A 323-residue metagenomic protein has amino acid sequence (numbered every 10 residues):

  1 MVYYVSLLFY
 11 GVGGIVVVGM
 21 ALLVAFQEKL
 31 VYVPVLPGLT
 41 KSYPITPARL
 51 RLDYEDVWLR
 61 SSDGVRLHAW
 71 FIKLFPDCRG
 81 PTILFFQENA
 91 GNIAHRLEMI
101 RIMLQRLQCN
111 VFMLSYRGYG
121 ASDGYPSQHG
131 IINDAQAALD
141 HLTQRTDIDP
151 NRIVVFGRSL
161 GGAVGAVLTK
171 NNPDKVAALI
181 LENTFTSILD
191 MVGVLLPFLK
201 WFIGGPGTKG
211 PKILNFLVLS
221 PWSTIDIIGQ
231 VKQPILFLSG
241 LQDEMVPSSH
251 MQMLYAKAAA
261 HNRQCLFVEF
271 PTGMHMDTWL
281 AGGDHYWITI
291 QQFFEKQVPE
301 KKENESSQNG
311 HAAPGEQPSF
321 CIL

Functional and structural regions predicted by a protein language model:
Y10-W58: An N-terminal hydrophobic leader/cap segment in hydrolases
R60-H141, A163: Membrane-embedded segments
S115, E182-N183, F270: Alpha/beta-hydrolase-fold catalytic nucleophile elbow
H141-D147, N151-L195: Primarily recognizes the serine-hydrolase "nucleophile elbow" in alpha/beta-hydrolase and SGNH/GDSL folds
P211-I227, K232-Q233: Active-site nucleophile elbow and catalytic-triad environment of alpha/beta-hydrolase enzymes
Q230-K232, F237-S239, D243: Short beta-strand/loop motif that positions the catalytic acidic residue of the alpha/beta-hydrolase fold
Q242-V246, M276-D277: Acidic catalytic loop of the alpha/beta-hydrolase fold
Q252-A256, A260-L323: C-terminal catalytic histidine-bearing segment of alpha/beta-hydrolase fold enzymes
